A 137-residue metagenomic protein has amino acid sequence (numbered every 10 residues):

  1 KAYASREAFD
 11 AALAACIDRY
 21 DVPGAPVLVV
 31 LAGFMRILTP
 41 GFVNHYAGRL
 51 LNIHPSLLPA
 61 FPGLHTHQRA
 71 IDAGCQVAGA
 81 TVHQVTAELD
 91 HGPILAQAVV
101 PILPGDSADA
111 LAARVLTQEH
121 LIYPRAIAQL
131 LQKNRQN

Functional and structural regions predicted by a protein language model:
K1-N137: One-carbon transfer enzymes
